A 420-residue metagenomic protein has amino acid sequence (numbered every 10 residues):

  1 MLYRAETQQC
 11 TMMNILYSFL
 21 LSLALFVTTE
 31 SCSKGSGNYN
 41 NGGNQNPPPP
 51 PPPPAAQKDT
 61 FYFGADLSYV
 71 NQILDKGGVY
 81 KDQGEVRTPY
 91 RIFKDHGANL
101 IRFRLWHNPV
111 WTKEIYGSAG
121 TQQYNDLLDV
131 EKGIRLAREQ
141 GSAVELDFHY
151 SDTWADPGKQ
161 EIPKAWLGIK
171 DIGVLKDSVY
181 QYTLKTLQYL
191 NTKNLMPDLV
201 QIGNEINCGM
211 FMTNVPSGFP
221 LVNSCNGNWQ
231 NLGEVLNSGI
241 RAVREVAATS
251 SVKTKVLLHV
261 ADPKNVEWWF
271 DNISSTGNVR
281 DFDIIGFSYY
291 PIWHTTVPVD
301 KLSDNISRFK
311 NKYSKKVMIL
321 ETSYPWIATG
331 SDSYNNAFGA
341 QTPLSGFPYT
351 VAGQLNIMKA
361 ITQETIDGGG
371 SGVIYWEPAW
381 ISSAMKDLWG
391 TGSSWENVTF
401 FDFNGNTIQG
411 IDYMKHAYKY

Functional and structural regions predicted by a protein language model:
M1, I15, F19, L25-A56: Bacterial Sec-dependent N-terminal signal peptides
P54-P89: Boundary/entry segment of secreted carbohydrate-active catalytic domains
A65, F93, D147, V200 (+3 more regions): Conserved, mostly hydrophobic/aromatic
Q72-G84, N108-T112, G120-L128, N207-M210 (+4 more regions): Acidic-and-aromatic substrate-binding clefts and catalytic sites of carbohydrate-active enzymes
G77-K94, Y180-Y189, N265-S275, N356-I361: Short, acidic/polar
R87-Y90, T249-K255, K264-T342, T362-G370: Glycoside hydrolase catalytic-domain groove-lining segments
K94-A247, V252-K253: Substrate-binding cleft and catalytic face of glycoside hydrolase catalytic domains, especially the flexible beta-alpha
R308, I327-A360, E364, G368 (+1 more regions): Aromatic-rich peripheral "rim/lid" segments of glycoside hydrolase catalytic domains that contact and position glycan
